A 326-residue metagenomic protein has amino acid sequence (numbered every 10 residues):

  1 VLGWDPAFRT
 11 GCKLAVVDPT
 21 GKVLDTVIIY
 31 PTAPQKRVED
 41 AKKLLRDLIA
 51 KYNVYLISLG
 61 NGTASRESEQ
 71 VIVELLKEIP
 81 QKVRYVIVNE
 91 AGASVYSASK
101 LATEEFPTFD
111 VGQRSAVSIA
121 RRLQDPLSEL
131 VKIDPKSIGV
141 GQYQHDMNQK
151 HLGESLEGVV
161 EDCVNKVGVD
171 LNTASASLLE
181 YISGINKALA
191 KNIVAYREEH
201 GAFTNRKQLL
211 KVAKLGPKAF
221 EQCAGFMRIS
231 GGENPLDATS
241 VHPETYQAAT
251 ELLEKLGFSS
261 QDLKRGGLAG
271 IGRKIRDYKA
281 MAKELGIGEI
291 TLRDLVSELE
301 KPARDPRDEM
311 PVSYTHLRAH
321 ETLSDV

Functional and structural regions predicted by a protein language model:
V1-W4, R9-E157: Phosphate- and other anionic-substrate recognition elements at nucleic-acid/protein interfaces
P31-T32, L59, F106-P107, D162-K166 (+2 more regions): Short, contiguous strand/loop micro-motifs
L48, P126, S155, V159-C163 (+4 more regions): Residues that form generic nucleotide/phosphate-binding pockets
D125-Y196: Charge-patterned, long linear interaction tracts outside catalytic cores
K166-E300: Accessory alpha-helical DNA-binding modules that contact the DNA backbone or grooves
P306-Y314: Edge strands and adjacent loops of beta-rich recognition modules
T315-T322: Conserved small/polar residues in nucleotide/adenosyl-binding loops
